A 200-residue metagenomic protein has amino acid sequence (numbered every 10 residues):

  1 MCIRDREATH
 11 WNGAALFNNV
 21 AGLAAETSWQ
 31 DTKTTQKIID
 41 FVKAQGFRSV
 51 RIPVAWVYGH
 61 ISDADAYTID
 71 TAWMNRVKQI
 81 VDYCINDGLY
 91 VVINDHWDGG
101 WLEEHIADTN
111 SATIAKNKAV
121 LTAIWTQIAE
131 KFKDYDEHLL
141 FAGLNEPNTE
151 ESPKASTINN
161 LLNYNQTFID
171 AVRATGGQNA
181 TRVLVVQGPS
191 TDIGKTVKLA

Functional and structural regions predicted by a protein language model:
M1-D5: Conserved small/polar residues in nucleotide/adenosyl-binding loops
H10-L16, R48-V54, Y90-N94, L139-G143 (+1 more regions): Structural recognition of the beta-strand scaffold that forms the well-ordered cores of secreted hydrolase catalytic
G13-T34, S62-I69, T113-K116: Acidic/histidine-rich helix-loop elements that form or flank divalent-metal/phosphate-binding sites at the catalytic
F17-G22, S49, A55-H60, W97-W101 (+2 more regions): Solvent-exposed loop/turn segments at secondary-structure junctions within structured extracellular/periplasmic domains
A24-A25, I61-D65, E103-A107, S152-K154: Short acidic, glycine/proline-rich loop/turn micro-motifs
T34-G100, V120, Q166-G177: Aromatic-lined substrate-binding rim segments of carbohydrate-active enzymes
T68-I69, W101-L121: Aromatic- and acidic-residue-enriched segments that line the glycan-binding/catalytic groove of carbohydrate-active
A115-A200: Active-site region of glycoside hydrolase catalytic domains
